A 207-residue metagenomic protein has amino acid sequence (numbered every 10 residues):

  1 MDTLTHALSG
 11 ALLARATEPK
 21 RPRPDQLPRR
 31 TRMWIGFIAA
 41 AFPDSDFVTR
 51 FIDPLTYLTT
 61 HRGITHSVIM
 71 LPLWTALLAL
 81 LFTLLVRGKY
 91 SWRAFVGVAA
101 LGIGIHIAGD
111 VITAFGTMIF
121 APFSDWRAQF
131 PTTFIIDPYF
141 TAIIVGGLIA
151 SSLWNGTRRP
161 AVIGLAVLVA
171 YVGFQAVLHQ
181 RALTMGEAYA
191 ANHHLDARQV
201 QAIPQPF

Functional and structural regions predicted by a protein language model:
M1-T184, A188-Y189, H193-P204: N-terminal membrane-targeting hydrophobic helices
F207: Acidic/histidine-rich
